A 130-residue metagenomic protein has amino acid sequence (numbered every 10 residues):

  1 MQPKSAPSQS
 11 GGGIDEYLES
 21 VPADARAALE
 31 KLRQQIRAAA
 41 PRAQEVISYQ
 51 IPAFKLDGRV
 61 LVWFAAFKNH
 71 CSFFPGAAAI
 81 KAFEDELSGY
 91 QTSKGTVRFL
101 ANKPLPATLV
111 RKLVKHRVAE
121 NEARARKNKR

Functional and structural regions predicted by a protein language model:
M1-R130: Charge-dense, helix-prone N-terminal extensions
